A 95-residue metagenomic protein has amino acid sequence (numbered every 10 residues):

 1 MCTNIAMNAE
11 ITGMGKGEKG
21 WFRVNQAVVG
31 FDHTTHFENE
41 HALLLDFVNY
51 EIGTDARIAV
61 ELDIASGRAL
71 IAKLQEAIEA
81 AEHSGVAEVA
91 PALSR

Functional and structural regions predicted by a protein language model:
M1-R95: Positively charged, low-complexity terminal tracts and the immediately adjacent first secondary-structure elements
